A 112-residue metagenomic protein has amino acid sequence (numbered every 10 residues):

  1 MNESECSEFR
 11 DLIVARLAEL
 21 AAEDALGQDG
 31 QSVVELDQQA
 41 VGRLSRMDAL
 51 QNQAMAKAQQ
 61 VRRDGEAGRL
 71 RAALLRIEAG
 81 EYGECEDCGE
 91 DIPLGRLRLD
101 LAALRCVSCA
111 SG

Functional and structural regions predicted by a protein language model:
M1-A79, L99: Interaction interfaces in information-processing and related assembly proteins
S45, G83-E86: Polar low-complexity intrinsically disordered regions enriched in Ser/Thr and small residues
A79-G83, E90: Conserved RNAP core-binding helix
E86-C88, S108: Short, cysteine/histidine-rich loop/knuckle motifs that typically chelate Zn2+
P93: Short functional micro-motifs and their immediate structural scaffolds
L101-G112: Cysteine-rich micro-motifs
